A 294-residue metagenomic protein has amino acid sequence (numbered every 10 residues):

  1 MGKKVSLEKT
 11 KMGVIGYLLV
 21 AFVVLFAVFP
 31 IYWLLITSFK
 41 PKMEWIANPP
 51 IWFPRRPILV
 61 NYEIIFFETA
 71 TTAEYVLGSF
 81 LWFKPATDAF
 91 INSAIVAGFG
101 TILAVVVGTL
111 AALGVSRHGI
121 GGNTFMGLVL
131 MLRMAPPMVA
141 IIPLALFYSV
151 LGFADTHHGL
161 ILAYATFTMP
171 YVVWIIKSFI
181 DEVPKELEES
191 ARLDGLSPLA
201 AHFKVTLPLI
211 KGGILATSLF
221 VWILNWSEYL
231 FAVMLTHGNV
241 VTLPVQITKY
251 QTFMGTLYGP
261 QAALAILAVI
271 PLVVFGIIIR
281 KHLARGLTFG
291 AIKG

Functional and structural regions predicted by a protein language model:
K4-E8, M12-G294: A structural signal for multi-pass alpha-helical bundles of membrane permease subunits that mediate small-molecule
